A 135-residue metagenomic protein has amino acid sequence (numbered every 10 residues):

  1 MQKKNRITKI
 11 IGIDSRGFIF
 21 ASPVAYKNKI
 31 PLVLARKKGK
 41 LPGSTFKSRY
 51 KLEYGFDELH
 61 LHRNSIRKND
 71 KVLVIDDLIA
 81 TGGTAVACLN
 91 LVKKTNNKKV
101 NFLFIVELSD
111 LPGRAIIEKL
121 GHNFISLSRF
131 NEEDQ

Functional and structural regions predicted by a protein language model:
M1-R6, I66-K68, N96: Glycine-rich phosphate-binding loop signature in dinucleotide/nucleotide-binding domains
R6-D14: Short glycine-rich phosphate-binding loop at a beta-alpha junction
T8-K9, K71-L73: Structural motif
I19-N28, L89: Short Gly/Thr/Asp-enriched flexible loops that form oxyanion-binding sites at enzyme active sites
I30-V72: Short, glycine/charge-rich flexible loops or terminal/linker lids adjacent to PRPP-binding catalytic cores
D77, G82: Conserved G/P- and acidic residue-centered "switch" motifs that form tight phosphate/ATP-binding loops in soluble
A87-Q135: PRPP-dependent phosphoribosyltransferase catalytic core
